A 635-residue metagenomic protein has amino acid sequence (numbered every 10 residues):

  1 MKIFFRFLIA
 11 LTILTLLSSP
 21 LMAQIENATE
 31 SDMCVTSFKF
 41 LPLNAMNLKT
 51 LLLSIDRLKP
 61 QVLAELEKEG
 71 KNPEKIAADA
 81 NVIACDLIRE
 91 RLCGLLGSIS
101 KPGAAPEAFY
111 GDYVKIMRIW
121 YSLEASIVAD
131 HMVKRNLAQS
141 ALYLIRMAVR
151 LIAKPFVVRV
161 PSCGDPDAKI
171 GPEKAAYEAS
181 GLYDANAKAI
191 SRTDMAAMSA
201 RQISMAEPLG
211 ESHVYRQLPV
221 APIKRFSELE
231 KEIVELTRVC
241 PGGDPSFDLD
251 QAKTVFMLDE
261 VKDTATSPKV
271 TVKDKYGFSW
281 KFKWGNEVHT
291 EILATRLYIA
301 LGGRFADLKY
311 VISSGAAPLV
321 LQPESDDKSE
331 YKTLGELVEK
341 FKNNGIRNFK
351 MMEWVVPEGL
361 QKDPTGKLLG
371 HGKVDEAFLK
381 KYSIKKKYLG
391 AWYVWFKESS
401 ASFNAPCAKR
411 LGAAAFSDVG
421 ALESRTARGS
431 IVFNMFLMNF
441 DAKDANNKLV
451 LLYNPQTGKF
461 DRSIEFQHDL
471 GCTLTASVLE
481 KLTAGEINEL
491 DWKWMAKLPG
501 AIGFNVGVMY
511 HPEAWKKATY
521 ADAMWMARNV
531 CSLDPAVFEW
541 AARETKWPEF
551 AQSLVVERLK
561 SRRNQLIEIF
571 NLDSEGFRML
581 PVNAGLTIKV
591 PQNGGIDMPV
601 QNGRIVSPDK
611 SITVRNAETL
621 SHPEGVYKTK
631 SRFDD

Functional and structural regions predicted by a protein language model:
M1-L8: Bacterial N-terminal signal peptides that target proteins for export
L8-S18: Bacterial N-terminal signal peptides
L21-A23: Boundary at the C-terminal end of the N-terminal hydrophobic targeting segment
E30-K39, L43-V160: Long, low-complexity or tandemly repetitive, helically biased scaffold regions used for multimeric assembly/adhesion
M33-V62, L66, N72, A77 (+2 more regions): Glycine-rich short-loop/terminal segments
C163-G171, A176, G181, N454-G594: C-terminal catalytic region of ATP-dependent kinase domains
G243-S400: Conserved ATP-binding subdomain of kinase catalytic cores across diverse folds
V288-I292, R296, A300, K309 (+1 more regions): Conserved kinase catalytic-core segment
